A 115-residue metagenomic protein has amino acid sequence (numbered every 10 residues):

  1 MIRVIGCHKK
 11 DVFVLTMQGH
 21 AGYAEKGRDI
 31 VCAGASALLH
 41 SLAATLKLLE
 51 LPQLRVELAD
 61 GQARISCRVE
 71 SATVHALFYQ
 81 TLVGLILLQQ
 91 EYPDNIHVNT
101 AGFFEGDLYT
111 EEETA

Functional and structural regions predicted by a protein language model:
M1-I30, H40, A44-A115: N-terminal intrinsically disordered, cationic/polar leader segments that include organellar targeting peptides
V31-A35: Short, conserved glycine- and acidic-residue-centered signature motifs in active-site or ligand-binding loops
